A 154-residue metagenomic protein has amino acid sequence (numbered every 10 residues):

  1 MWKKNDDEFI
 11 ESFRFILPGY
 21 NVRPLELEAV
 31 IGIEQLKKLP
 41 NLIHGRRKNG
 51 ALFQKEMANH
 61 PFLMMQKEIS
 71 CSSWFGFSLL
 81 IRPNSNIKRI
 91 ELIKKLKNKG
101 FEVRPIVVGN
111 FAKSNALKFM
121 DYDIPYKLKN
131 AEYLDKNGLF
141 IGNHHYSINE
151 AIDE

Functional and structural regions predicted by a protein language model:
M1-E154: PLP-dependent aminotransferase class I/II
